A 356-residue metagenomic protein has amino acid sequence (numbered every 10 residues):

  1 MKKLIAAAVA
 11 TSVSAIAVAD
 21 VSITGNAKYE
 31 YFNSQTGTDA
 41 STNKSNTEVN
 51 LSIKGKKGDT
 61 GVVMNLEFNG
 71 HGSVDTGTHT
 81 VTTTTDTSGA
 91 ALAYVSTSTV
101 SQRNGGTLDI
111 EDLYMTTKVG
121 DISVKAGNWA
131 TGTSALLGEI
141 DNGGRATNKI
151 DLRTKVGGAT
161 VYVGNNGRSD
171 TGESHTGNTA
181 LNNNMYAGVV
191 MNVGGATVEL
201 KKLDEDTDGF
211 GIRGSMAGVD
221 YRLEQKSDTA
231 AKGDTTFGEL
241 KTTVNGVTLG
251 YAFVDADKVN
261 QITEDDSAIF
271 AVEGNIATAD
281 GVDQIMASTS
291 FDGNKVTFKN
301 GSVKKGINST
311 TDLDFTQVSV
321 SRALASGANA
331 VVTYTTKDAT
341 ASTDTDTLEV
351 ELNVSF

Functional and structural regions predicted by a protein language model:
K2-I140, R145-G157, V161-R168, E173-N182 (+7 more regions): Beta-barrel outer-membrane channel/assembly domains of diderm bacteria
G188-T310: Detector for outer-membrane/organellar transmembrane beta-barrel domains, recognizing the amphipathic beta-strand
